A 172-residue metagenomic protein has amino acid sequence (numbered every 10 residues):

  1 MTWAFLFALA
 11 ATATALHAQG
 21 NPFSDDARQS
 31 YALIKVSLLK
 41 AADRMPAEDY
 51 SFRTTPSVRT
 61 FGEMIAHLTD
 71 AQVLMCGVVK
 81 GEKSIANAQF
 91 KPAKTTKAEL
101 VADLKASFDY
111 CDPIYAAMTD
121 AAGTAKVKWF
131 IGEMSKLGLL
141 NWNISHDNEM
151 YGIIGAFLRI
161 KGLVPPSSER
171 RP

Functional and structural regions predicted by a protein language model:
T2-A15: Bacterial N-terminal signal peptides
F7, N21, L140-N141: Alpha-helical interaction segments
L16-D26: Cleaved targeting-peptide boundary
R28-A32, V36-L39, D49-Q89, K128-P172: Short, contiguous alpha-helical
A41, A93-K128, S135-Y151: Acidic/histidine-rich alpha-helical segments that form the ligand environment of transition-metal centers
